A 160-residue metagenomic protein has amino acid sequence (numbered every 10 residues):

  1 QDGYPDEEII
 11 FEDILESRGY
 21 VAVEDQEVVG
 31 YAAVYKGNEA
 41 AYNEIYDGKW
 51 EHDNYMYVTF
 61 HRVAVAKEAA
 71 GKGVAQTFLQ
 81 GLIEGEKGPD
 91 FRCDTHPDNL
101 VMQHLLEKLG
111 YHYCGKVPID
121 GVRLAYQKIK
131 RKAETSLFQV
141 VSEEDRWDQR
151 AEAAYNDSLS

Functional and structural regions predicted by a protein language model:
Q1-E12: Conserved GNAT-fold acetyl-CoA-binding loop/helix
S17-K36: Conserved beta-hairpin
V23-D25, K128-R131: Active-site beta-strand termini and strand-to-loop segments that position acidic
A33-R62: Conserved acyl-donor/pantetheine-binding loop and adjacent beta-alpha core of acyl/acetyltransferases and related
R62-V65, A70-E84, Q103-K108: Conserved acetyl-CoA-binding loop-helix of GNAT-fold acetyltransferases
L79, G85-P97: Conserved GNAT acetyl-CoA-binding A-motif
D94, E107-A125: Conserved catalytic-core motifs of GNAT/GCN5-like acyltransferases
V140-S160: Short, cationic low-complexity segments
